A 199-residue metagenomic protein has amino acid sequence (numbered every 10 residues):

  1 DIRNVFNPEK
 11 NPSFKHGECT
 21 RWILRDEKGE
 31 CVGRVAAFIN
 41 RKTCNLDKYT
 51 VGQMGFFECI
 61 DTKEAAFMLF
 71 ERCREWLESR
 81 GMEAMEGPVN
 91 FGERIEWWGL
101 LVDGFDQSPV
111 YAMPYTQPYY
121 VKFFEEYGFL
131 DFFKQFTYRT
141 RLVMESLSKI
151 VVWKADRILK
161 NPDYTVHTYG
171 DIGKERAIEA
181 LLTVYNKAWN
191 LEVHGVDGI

Functional and structural regions predicted by a protein language model:
D1-P8, N190-I199: Conserved GNAT-fold acetyl-CoA-binding loop/helix
N4-F14, L101-G104: Charged, often glycine-rich, active-site loop that binds/positions anionic groups
P8-I23, E27: A short helix-loop-beta-strand connector motif used in the catalytic cores of GNAT acetyltransferases and, in some
R21-I23, E30-N40: Conserved beta-strand in the GNAT
E27, F38-K42, F57-C59, N90-G92 (+1 more regions): An acidic- and aromatic-residue-enriched active-site/binding cleft used to recognize and process polar
F38, W76, V184-A188: Generic, well-ordered alpha-helical scaffold segments in large soluble proteins
N45-G128: Acyl-donor binding region in acyl/amide transferases
P114-V196: Acyltransferase donor/substrate-recognition loop-hinge adjacent to the catalytic core
